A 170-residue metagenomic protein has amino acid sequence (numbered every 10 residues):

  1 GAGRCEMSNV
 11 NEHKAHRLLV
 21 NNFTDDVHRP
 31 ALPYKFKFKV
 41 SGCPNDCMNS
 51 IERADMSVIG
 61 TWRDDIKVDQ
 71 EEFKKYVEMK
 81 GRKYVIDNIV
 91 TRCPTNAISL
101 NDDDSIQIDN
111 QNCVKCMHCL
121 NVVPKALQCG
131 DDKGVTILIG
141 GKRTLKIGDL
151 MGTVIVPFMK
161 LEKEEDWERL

Functional and structural regions predicted by a protein language model:
G1-Y84, R92, N101, N112-V114: Small-residue-enriched alpha-helical segments and adjacent helix-cap loops that form tight helix-helix packing
C5-N9, I106-D109, K160-E164: Hydrophobic alpha-helical scaffolding
K39, Q107, L138: Conserved beta-strand segments that form the floor/walls of ligand-binding pockets within enzyme and binding domains
R53, D132-G134, L150-V156: Active-site lining segments that contact anionic ligands and/or coordinate catalytic metals
D55, D87-I106, N112-T136: Iron-sulfur cluster-binding cysteine motifs and their immediate structural context in ferredoxin-like electron-transfer
D65-V68, D131-G148: Short, acidic (Asp/Glu-rich) active-site segment that either coordinates a divalent metal cofactor
G141-R169: A hydrophobic, small-residue-rich beta->alpha segment in the mid-to-C-terminal subdomain of diverse proteins
